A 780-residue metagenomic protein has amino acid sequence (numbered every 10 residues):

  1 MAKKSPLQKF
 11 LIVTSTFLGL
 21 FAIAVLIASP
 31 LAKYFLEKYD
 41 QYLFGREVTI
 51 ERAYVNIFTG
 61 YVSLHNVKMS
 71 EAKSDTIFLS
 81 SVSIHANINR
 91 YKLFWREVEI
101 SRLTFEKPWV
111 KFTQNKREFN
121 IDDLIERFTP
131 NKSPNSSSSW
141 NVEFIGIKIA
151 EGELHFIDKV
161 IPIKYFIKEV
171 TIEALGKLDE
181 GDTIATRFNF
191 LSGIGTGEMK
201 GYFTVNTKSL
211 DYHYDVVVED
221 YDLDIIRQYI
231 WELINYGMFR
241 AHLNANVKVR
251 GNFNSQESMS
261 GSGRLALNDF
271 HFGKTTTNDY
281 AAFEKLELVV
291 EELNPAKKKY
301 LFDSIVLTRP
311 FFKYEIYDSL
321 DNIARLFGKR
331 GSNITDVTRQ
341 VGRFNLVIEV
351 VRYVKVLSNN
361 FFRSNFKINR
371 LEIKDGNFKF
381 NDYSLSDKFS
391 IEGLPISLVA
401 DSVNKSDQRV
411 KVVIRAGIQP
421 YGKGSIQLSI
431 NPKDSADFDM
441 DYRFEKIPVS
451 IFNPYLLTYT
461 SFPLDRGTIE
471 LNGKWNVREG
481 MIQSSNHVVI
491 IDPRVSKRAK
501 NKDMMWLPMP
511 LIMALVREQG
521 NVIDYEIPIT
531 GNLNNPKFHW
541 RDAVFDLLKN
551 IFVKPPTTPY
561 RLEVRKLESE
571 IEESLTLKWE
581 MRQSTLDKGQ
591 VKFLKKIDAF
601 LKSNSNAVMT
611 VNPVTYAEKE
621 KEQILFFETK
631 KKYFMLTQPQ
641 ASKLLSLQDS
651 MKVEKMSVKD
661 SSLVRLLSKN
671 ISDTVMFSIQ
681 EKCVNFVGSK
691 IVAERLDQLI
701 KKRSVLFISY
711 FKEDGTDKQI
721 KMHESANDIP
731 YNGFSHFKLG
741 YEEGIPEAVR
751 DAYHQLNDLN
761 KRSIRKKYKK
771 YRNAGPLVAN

Functional and structural regions predicted by a protein language model:
A2-T14, L293-K298, D303, N359-F366 (+4 more regions): Extended terminal
F21-K116, F144, I172, K177-D179 (+8 more regions): Terminal hydrophobic membrane-targeting helix
D40, L64, I84, L103 (+16 more regions): Buried hydrophobic packing residues in well-ordered domains
G45-E47, S74-I88, I100, I161-E173 (+11 more regions): Amphipathic hydrophobic-ligand
N66-A174, K274-P395, D492-P510, L533-L547: Secondary-structure transition motifs
E126-V160, D182-L191, E198, N252 (+4 more regions): Solvent-exposed beta-strand/coil patches in large extracellular/periplasmic or lumenal scaffold regions
T204, V217-E219, A266-N268, T308 (+5 more regions): Outer-membrane beta-barrel pore domains and translocons
